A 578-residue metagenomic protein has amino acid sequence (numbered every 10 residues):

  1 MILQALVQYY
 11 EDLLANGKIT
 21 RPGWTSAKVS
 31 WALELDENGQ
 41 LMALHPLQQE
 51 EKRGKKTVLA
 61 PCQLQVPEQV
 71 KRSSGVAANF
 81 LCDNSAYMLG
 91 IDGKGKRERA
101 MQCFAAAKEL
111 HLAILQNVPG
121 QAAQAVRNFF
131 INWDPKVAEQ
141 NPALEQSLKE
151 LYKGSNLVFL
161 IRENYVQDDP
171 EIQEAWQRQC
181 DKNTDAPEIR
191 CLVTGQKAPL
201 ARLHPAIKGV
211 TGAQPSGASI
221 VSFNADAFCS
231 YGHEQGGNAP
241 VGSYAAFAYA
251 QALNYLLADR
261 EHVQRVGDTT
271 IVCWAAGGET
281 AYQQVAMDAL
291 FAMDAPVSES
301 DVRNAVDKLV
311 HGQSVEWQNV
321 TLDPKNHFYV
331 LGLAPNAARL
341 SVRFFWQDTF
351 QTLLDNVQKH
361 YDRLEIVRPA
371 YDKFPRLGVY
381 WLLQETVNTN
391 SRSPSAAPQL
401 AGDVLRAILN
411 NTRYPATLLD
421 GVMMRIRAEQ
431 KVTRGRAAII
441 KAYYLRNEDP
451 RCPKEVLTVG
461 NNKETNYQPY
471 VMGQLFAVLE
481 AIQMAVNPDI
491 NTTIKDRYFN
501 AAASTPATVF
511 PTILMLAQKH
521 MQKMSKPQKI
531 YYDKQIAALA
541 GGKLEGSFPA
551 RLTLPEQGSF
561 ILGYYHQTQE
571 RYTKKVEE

Functional and structural regions predicted by a protein language model:
M1-I189, F228-E578: Conserved phosphate-interacting/catalytic interface
T194-Q196: Short Cys/His-rich metal-coordination motifs, predominantly Zn2+-binding knuckles/fingers
L200-R202, R339: Short catalytic/ligand-binding loop motif for oxyanion handling, primarily in non-cytosolic enzymes, centered on
R202-N238: Short microdomains enriched in Cys/His and/or Lys/Arg
